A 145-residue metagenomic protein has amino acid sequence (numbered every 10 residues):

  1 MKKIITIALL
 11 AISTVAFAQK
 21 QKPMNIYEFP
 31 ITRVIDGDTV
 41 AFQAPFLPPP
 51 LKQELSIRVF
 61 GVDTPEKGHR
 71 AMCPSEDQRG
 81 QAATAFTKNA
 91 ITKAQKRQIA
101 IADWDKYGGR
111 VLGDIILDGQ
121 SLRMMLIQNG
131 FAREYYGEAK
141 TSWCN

Functional and structural regions predicted by a protein language model:
I4-I12: Sec-dependent N-terminal signal peptides
A16-N145: Small beta-barrel nucleic-acid-binding modules, primarily SNase/OB-fold domains and secondarily Tudor-like barrels
